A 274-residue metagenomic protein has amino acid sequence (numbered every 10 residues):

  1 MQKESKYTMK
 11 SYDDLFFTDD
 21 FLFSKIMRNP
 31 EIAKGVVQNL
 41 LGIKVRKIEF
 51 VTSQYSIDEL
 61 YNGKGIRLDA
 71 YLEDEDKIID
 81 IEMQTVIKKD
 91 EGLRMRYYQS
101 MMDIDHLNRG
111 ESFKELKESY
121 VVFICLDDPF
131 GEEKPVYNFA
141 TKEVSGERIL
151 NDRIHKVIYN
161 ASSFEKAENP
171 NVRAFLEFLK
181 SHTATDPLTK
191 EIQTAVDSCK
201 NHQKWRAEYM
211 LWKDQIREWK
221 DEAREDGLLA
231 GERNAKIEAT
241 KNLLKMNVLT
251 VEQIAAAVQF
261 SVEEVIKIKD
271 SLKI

Functional and structural regions predicted by a protein language model:
M1-H155, E165: Accessory alpha/beta interaction modules
Q2-D13, F17, F21, E75 (+2 more regions): Short, charged alpha-helical interaction segments and adjacent helix-coil junctions
Y159: Conserved phosphate-donor/acceptor-positioning beta-strand/loop module used by diverse small-molecule
S162: His/Asp/Glu-rich acidic catalytic environments and adjacent acidic regulatory segments
